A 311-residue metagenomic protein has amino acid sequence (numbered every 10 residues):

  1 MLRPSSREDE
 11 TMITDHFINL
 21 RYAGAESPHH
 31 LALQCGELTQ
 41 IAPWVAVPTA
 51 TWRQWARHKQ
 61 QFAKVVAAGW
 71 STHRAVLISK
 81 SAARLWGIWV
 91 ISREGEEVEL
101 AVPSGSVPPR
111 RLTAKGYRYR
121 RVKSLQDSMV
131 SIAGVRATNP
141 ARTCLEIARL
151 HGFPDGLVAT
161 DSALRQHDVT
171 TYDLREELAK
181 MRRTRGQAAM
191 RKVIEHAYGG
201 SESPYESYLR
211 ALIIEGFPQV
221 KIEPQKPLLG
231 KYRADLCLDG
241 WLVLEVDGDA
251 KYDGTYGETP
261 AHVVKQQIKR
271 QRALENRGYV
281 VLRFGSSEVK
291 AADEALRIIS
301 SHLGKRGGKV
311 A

Functional and structural regions predicted by a protein language model:
M1-G186, A311: Short gly/ser-rich loop at a beta-strand->alpha-helix junction or flexible surface loop bordering the NTP-binding
S5-S6, H16, R21-S27, L164-A311: Surface segments flanking catalytic/ligand-binding clefts of nucleic-acid enzymes
